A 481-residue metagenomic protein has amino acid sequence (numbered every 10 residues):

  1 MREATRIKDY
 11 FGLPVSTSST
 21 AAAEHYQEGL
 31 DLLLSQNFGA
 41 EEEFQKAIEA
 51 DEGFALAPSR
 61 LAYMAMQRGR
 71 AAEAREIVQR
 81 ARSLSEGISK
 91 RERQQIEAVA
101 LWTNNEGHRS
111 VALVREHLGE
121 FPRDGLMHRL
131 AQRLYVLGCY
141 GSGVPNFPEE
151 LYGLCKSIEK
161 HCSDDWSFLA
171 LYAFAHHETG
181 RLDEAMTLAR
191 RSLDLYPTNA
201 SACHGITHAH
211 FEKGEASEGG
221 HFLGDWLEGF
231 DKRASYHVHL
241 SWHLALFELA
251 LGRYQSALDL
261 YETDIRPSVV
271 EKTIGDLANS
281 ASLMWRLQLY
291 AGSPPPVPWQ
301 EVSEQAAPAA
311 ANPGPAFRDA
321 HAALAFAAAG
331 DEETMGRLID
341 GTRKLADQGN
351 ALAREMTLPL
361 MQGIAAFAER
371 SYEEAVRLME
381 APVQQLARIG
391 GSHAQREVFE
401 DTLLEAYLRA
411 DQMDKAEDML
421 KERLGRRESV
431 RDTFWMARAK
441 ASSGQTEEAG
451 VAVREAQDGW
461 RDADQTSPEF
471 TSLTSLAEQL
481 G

Functional and structural regions predicted by a protein language model:
R2-T5, D31-E42, M66-I77, W102-V111 (+8 more regions): Helix-turn-helix repeat elements of alpha-solenoid scaffolds
S18-K46, I96-E106, Y140, H321 (+2 more regions): Alpha-helical segment of the N-proximal tetratricopeptide repeat
T20-E24, G53-L56, I88-Q94, D124-H128 (+8 more regions): Generic helix N-cap/helix-start motif at coil->alpha-helix transitions
Y26-D31, G53-R68, E92-T103, L126-G138 (+1 more regions): Non-membrane alpha-helical segments in proteins
D31, M64, A100-L101, L134 (+10 more regions): Residue-level signature for tetratricopeptide repeat
L33-Q36, D51, S85, F121 (+12 more regions): Alpha-helical junction/boundary sensor with strong preference for TPR arrays
K46-A47, A81, H117, S157-I158 (+6 more regions): Canonical positions in the second alpha-helix
L246-G481: Helix-coil-helix junctions within alpha-helical repeat/solenoid scaffolds
